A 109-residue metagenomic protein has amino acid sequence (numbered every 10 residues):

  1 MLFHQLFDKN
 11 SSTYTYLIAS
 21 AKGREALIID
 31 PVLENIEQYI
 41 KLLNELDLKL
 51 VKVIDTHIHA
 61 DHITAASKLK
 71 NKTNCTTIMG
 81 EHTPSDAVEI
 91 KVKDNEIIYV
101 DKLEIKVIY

Functional and structural regions predicted by a protein language model:
M1-L48: Conserved beta-strand hairpin/beta-sheet module of binuclear metal-dependent hydrolase folds, prominently
S12, L33-Y109: Active-site HxH/HxHxD metal-binding segment of metal-dependent hydrolases
